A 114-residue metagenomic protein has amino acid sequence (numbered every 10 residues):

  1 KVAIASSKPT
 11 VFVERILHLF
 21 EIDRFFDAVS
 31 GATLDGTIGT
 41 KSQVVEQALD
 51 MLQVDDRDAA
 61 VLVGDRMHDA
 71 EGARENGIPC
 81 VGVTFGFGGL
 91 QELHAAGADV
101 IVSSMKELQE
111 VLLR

Functional and structural regions predicted by a protein language model:
K1-V2: Non-catalytic interaction surface on structured domains
S6-K8: Conserved phosphate-coupling serine/threonine residues in phosphotransfer and NTP-handling enzymes
T10, R15-R114: Asp-based, Mg2+/Mn2+-dependent phosphohydrolase catalytic module
